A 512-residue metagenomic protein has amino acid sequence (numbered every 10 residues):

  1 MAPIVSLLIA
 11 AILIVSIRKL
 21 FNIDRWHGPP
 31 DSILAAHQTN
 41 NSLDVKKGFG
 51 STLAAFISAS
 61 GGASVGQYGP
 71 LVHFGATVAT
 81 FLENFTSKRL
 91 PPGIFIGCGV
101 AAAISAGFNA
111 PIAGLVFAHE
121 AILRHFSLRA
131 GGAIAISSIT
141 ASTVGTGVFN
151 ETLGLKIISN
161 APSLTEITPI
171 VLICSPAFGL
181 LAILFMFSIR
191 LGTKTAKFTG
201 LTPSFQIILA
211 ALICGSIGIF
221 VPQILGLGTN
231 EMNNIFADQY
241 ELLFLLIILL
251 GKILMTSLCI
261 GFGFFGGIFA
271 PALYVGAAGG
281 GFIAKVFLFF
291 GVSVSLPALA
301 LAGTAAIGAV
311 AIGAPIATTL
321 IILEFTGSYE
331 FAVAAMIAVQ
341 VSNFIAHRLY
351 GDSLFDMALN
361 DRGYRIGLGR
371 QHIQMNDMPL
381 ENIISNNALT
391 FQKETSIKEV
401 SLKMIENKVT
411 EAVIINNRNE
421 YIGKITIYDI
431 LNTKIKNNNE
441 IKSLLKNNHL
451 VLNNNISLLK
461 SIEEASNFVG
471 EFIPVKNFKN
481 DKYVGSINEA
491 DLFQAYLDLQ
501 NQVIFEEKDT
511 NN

Functional and structural regions predicted by a protein language model:
M1-D377, N382, N386-N387, F391-I422 (+2 more regions): Alpha-helical transmembrane segments and immediately membrane-proximal extracytoplasmic
V116, L320, I422-I430, V484-F493: Short hydrophobic beta-strand motif reused across regulatory alpha/beta modules
A141, N511-N512: Intrinsically disordered, low-complexity basic tails/linkers immediately adjacent to helix-turn-helix/homeobox/MYB/SANT
E381-N382, I441-L444: Short, conserved catalytic or adaptor-binding loops enriched in Gly and charged residues
F391-V409, I415-N416, N432-K434, L450-K479 (+2 more regions): The conserved cystathionine-beta-synthase
K424, N438-I441: Nucleotide-binding motor/catalytic cores of P-loop/tubulin-like NTPases across gene-expression machines
